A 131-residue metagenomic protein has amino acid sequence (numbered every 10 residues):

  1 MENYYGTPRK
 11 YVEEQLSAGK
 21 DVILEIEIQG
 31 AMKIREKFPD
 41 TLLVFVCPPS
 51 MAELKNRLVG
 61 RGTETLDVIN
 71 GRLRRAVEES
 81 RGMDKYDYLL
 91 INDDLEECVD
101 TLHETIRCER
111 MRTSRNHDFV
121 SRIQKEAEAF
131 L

Functional and structural regions predicted by a protein language model:
M1-Y4: Metal-dependent phosphoesterase signature
G6-T63, S80: ATP-dependent NMP and nucleoside kinases share a basic, alpha-helical "lid"
M32, K55, N70, E96-V99: Generic structural signal for individual residues within well-ordered alpha-helical segments across diverse proteins
T63, E78-L131: NTP-dependent small-molecule kinase module
L66-R75: Glycine-rich S-adenosyl-L-methionine
